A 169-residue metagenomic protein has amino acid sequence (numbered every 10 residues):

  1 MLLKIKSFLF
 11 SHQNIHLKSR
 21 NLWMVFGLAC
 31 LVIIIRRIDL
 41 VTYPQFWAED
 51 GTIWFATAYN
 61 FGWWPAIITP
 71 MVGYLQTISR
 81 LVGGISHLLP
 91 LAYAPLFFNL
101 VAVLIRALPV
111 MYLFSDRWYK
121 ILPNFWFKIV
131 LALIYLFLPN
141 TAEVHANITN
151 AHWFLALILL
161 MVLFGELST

Functional and structural regions predicted by a protein language model:
M1-I33: Start-transfer (signal-anchor) and selected internal transmembrane alpha helices of multi-pass inner/ER membrane
L22-W23, I68-V72, I121-V130: Membrane-interfacial loop-to-transmembrane alpha-helix junctions, especially the N-terminal start
V32-G51: Helix-to-loop transition at the C-terminal end of transmembrane segments
T52-A58, I68-L96, L100: Short hydrophobic/aromatic helix or loop-helix immediately within or flanking a transmembrane segment in polytopic
L100-P123: Transmembrane-helix motifs of polytopic, lipid-linked glycan transferases
F127-A142: Membrane-embedded helix bundles of polyisoprenyl
T141-L159: Multi-pass, polyprenyl lipid-linked donor-dependent membrane glycosyltransferases
L155, L160-T169: Membrane-interface transmembrane helices that cradle and orient dolichyl/undecaprenyl
